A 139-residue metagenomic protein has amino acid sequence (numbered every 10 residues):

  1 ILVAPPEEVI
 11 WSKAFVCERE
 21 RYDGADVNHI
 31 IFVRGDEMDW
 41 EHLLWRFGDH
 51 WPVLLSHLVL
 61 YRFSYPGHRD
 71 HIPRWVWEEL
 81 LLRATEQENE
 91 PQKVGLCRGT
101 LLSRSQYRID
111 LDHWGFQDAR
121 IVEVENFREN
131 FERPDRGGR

Functional and structural regions predicted by a protein language model:
I1-R139: Catalytic cores of NTP-dependent nucleotidyl/adenyl transfer enzymes across multiple folds
